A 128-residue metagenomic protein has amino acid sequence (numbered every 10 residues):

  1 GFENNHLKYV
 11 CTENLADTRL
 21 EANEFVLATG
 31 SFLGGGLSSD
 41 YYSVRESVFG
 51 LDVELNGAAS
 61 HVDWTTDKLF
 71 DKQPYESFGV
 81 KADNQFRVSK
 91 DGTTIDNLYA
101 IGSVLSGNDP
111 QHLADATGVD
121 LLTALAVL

Functional and structural regions predicted by a protein language model:
G1-L128: Residues forming the flavin
